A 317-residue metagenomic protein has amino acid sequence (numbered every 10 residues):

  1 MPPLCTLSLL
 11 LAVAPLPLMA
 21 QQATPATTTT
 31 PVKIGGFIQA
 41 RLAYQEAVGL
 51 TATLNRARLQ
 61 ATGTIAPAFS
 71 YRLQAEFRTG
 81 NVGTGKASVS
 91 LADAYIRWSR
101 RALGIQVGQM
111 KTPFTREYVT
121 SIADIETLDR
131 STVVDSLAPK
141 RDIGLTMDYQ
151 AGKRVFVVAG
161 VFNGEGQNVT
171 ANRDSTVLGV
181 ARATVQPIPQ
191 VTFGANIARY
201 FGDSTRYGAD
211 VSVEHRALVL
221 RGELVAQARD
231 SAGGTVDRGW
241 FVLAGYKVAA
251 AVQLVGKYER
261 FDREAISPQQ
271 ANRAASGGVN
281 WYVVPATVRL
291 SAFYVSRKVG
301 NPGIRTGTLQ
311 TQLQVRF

Functional and structural regions predicted by a protein language model:
M1-P25: Cleavable N-terminal export/targeting peptides
P2-C5, Y149, V155, T311 (+1 more regions): N-terminal start-of-domain structural block
L4-A12, G63-I65, F77, T311: Hydrophobic transmembrane signal anchors and adjacent membrane-proximal interface regions, especially in viral
V13-Q21, E126-L128, A271-A275, F293: Short amphipathic alpha-helical surface micro-motifs
Q22-G164, R173-V177, T184-Q190, L243-R263: Outer membrane beta-barrel
T27-T30, Q39-V48, A66, G83-T84 (+4 more regions): Outer-membrane beta-barrel pore domains
P139, A171-L178, D203-R206, D210 (+1 more regions): Short, contiguous, pocket-lining structural segments that sit at or immediately flank catalytic/ligand-binding sites
